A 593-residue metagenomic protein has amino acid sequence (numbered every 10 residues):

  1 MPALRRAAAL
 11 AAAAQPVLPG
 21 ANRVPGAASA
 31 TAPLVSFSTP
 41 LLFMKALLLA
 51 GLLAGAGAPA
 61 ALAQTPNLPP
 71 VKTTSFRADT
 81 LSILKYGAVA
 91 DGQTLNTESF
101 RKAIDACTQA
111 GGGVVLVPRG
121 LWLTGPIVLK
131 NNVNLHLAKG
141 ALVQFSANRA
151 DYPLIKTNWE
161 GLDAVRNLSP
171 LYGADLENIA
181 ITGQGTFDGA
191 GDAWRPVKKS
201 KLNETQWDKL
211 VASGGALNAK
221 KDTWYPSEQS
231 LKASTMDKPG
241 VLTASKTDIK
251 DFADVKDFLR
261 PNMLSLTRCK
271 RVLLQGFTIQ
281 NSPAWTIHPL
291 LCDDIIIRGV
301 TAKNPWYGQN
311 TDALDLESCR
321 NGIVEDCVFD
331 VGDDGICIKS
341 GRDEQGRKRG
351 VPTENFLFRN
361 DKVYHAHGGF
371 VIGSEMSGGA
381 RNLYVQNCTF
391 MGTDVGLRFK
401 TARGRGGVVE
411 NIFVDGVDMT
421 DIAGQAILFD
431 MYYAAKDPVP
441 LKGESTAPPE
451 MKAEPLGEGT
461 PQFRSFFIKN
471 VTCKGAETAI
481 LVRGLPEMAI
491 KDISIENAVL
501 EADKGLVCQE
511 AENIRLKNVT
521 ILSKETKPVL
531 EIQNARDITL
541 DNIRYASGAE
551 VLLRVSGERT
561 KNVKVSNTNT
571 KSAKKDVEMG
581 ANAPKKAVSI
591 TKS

Functional and structural regions predicted by a protein language model:
P2-A3, A8-N22, G26-V35: N-terminal polybasic/positive-inside topogenic patches
A14, S38, K564: Extracellular cell-wall/glycan-interacting regions and their flexible linkers
K45-G57: Bacterial N-terminal signal peptides
L62-S593: Extracellular/periplasmic carbohydrate-active domains that bind, remodel, or depolymerize complex polysaccharides
